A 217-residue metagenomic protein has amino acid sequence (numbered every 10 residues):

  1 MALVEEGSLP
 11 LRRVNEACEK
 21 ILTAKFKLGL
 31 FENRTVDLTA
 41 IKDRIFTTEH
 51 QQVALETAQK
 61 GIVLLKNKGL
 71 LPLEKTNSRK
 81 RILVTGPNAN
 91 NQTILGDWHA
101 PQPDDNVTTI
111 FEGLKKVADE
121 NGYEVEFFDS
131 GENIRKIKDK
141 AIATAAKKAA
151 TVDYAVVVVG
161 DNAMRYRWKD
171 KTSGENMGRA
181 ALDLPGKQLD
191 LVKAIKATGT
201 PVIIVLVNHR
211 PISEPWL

Functional and structural regions predicted by a protein language model:
M1-A58: Active-site or pore-adjacent capping/gating segments
M1-S8, T23, Q52-L217: C-terminal non-catalytic regions of proteins with extracellular/luminal or membrane-system context
